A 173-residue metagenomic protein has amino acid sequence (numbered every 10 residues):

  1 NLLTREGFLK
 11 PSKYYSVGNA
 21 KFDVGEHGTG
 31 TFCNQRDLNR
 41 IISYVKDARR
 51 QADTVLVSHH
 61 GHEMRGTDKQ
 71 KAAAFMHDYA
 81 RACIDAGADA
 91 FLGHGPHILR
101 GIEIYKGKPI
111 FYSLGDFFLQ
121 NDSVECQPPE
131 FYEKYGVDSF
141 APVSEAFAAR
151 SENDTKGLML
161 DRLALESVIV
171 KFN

Functional and structural regions predicted by a protein language model:
N1-N173: Acidic, metal/ion-coordinating pockets
